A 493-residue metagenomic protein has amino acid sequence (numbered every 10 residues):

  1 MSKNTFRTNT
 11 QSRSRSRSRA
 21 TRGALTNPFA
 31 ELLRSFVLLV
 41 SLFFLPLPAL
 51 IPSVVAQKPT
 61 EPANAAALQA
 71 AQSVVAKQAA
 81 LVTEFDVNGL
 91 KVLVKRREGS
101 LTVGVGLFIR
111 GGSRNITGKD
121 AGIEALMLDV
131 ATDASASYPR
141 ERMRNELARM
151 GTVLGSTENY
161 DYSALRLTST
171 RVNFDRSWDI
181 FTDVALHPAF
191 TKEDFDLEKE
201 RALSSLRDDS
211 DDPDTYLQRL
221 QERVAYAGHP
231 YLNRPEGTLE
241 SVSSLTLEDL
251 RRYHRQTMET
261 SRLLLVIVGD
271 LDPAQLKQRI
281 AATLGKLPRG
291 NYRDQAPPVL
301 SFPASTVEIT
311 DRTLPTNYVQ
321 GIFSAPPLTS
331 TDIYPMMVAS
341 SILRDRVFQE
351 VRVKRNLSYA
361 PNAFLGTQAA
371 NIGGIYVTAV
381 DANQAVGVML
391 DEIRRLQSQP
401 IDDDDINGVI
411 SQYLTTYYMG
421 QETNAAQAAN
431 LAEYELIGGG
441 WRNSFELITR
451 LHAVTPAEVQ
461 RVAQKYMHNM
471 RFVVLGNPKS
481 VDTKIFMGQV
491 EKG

Functional and structural regions predicted by a protein language model:
R34-A49: Bacterial N-terminal signal peptides
Q57-V74, L264-G269, Y376, N407-G493: C-terminal regions of mature proteins
K58-N64, D209-E259, I280, A360 (+1 more regions): Scaffold signal of the M16-like zinc-metallopeptidase fold and its non-catalytic homologs
K58-P62, A66-Q69, A227-G228, P235 (+3 more regions): An aromatic/glycine/proline-enriched structural segment found at the starts of mature extracellular/organellar domains
G89, L107, E124-M127, L147 (+15 more regions): Buried hydrophobic packing residues in well-ordered domains
V105-R171, R234, I342-L357, F364: M16/MPP (pitrilysin/insulinase) zinc-metallopeptidase core fold and M16-derived inactive scaffolds
D133-S137, T168-K199, L365-G420, V490-G493: M16/insulysin-pitrilysin zinc metalloprotease superfamily fold
R201-L220, P298-T316, V353-L357, Q368 (+1 more regions): Short acidic/His-enriched helical or mixed secondary-structure segments at domain edges of catalytic enzymes and some
